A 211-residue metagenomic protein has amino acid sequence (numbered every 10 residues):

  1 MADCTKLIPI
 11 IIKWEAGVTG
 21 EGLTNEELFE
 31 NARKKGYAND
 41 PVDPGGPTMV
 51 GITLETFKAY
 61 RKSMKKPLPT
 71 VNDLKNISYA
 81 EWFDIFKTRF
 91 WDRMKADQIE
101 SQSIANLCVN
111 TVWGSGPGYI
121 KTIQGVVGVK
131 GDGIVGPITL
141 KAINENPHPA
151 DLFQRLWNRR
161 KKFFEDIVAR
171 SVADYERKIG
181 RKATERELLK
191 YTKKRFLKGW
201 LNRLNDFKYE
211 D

Functional and structural regions predicted by a protein language model:
M1-D211: Cell-wall polysaccharide-cleaving catalytic domain and substrate-binding groove, primarily in peptidoglycan/chitin
